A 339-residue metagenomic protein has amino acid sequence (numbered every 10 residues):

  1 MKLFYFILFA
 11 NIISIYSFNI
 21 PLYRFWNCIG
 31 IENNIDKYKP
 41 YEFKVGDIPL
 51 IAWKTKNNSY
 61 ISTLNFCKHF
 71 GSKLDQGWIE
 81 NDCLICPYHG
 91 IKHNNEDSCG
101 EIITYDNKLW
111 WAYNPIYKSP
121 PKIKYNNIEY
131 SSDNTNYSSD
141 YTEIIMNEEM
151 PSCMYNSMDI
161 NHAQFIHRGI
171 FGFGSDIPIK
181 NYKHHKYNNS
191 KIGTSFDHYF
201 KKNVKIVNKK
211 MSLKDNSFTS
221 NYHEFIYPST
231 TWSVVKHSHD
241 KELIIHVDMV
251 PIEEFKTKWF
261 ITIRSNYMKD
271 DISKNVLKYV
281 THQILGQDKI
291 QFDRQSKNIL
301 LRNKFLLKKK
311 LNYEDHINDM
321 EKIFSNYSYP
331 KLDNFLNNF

Functional and structural regions predicted by a protein language model:
L3-F18: N-terminal chloroplast transit peptides
F18-F25, I31: Hydrophobic, proline/glycine-rich low-complexity stretches
Y23, N95-E96, D106, L243 (+1 more regions): A short, structural micro-pattern
C28-N136, N338-F339: Rieske [2Fe-2S] iron-sulfur-binding domain
S59, Y117-F339: C-terminal catalytic domain of Rieske-type non-heme iron oxygenases
